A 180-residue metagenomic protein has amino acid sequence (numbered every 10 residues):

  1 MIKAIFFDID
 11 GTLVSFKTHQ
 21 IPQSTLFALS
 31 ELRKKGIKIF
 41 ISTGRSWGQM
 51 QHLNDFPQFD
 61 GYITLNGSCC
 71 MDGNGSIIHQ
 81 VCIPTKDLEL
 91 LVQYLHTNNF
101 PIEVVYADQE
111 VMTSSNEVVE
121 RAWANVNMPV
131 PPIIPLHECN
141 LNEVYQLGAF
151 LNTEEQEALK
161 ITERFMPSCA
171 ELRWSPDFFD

Functional and structural regions predicted by a protein language model:
M1-I2, T64: Short, small/polar residue-rich loop motifs at catalytic or cofactor-binding pockets
K3-T18: Asp-based phosphoryl-transfer active-site loop
F16-H19, F40, Q80-V81, A124-V126: Short, flexible loop segments at the rims of nucleotide/cofactor-binding pockets, characterized by
I21-Q23: A short acidic/small-residue loop/turn micro-motif
L26-V119: Active-site phosphate-binding/coordination module
V105-D180: Conserved acidic, metal-coordinating active-site core of Asp-based, Mg2+-dependent phosphoryl-transfer enzymes
